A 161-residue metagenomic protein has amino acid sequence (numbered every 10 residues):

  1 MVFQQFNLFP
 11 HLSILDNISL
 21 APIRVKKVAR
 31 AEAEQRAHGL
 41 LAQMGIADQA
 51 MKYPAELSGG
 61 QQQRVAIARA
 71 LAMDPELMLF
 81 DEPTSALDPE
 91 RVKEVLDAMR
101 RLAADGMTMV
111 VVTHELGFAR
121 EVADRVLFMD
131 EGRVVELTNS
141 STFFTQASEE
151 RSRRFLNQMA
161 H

Functional and structural regions predicted by a protein language model:
M1-S140: ABC family nucleotide-binding domain
L137, S141-H161: C-terminal boundary and immediately downstream tail of ABC-type ATPase nucleotide-binding domains
